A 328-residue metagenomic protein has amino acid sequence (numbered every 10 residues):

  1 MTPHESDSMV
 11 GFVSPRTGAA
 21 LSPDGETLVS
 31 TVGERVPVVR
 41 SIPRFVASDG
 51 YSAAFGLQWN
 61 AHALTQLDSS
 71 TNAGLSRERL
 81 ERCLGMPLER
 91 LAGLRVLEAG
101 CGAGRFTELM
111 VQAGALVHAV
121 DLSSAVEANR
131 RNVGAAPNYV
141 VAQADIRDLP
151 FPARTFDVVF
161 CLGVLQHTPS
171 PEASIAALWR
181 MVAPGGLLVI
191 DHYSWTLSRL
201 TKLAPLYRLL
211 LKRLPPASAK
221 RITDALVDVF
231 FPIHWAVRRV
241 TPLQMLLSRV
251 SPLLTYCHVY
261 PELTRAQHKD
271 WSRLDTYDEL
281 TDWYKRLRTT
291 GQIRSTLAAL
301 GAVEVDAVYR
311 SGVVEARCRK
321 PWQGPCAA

Functional and structural regions predicted by a protein language model:
M1-P150, V158, K285-R286, Q292 (+1 more regions): Conserved N-terminal segment of class I S-adenosyl-L-methionine
D157-P169: A short SAM/SAH-binding and catalytic strip from SAM-dependent methyltransferases
E172-P184: A short glycine-rich, Lys/Arg-flanked "PGG" loop and its adjoining helix->strand segment in the class I
L187-F231: Conserved class I S-adenosyl-L-methionine
Y193-L210, R265-K285: Short, glycine-/aromatic-enriched active-site segment of Class I SAM-dependent methyltransferases
A217-D282: SAM-dependent methyltransferase
